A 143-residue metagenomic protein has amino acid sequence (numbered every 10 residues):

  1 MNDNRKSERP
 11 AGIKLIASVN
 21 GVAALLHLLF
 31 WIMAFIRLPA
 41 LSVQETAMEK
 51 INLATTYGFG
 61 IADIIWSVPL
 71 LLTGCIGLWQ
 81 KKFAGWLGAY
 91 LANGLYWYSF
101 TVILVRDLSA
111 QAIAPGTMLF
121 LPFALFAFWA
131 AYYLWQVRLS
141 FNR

Functional and structural regions predicted by a protein language model:
M1-R143: Topology signature of small-to-medium multi-pass alpha-helical membrane proteins
